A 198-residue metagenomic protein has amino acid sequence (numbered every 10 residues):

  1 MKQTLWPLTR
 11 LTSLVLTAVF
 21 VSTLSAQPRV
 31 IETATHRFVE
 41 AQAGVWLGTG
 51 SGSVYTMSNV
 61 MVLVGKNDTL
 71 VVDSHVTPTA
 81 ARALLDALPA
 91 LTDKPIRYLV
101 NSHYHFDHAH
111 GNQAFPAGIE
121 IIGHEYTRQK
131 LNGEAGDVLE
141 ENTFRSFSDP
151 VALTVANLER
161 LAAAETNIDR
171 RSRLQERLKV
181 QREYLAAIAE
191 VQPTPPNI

Functional and structural regions predicted by a protein language model:
M1-L8: N-terminal secretory signal peptides that target proteins for export/translocation
R10-T23: Bacterial N-terminal signal peptides
L24-P28: Boundary at the C-terminal end of the N-terminal hydrophobic targeting segment
R29-V39: Blade/loop signatures of beta-propeller domains
V30-E32, V54-T56, E190-Q192, N197-I198: Short solvent-exposed loop/turn micro-motifs enriched in small/polar/acidic residues
T33, Q42, F115-P116: Short, well-ordered coil/turn elements that cap or connect secondary structure elements
R37-A90: Conserved beta-strand hairpin/beta-sheet module of binuclear metal-dependent hydrolase folds, prominently
A80-R82, D86-N197: Active-site HxH/HxHxD metal-binding segment of metal-dependent hydrolases
